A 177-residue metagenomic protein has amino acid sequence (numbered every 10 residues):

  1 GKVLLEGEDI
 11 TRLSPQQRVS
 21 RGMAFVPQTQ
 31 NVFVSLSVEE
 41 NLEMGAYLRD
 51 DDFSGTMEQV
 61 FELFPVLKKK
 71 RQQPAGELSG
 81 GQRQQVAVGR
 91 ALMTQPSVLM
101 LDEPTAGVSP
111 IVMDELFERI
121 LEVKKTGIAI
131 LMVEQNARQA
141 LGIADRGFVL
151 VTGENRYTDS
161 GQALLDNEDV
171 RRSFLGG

Functional and structural regions predicted by a protein language model:
K2-S20, G161-L164: ABC ATPase NBD Q-loop/coupling interface
L13, V38-G55, L63-K68, D159 (+1 more regions): ABC-type ATPase nucleotide-binding domains, specifically the catalytic core motifs of the NBD
P74-L78, Q82: Conserved ABC ATPase signature
A91-L92: ABC ATPase C-loop
Q95: Conserved catalytic motifs of ABC-family nucleotide-binding domains
L99-E103: Catalytic Walker B motif of ABC-type/P-loop ATPase nucleotide-binding domains
M113-T126: Helical segment within the ABC ATPase nucleotide-binding domain
